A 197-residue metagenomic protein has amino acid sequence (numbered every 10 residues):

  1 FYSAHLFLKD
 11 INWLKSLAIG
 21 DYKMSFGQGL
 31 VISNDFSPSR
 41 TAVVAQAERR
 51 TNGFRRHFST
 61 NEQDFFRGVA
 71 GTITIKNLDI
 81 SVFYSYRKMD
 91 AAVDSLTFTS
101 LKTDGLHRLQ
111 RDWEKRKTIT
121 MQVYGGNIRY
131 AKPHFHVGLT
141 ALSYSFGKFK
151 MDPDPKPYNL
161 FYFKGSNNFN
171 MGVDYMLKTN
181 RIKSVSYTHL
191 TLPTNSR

Functional and structural regions predicted by a protein language model:
Y2, Q63-R67, T120-Y124, A131 (+1 more regions): Residues that define the transmembrane beta-barrel architecture of outer-membrane proteins
Y2-N52, F58-D90: Outer membrane beta-barrel
W13-K15, K76-I80, Y124, P133-V137 (+1 more regions): Outer-envelope beta-barrel architecture signal
L17-I19, I80-V82, I128, V137-A141 (+2 more regions): Membrane-embedded beta-strand positions of outer-membrane beta-barrel proteins
Y22-M24, F83-R87, L142-Y144, K178 (+1 more regions): Outer-membrane beta-barrel pore domains and translocons
L30-F36, A92-S100, F149-P157: Outer-membrane beta-barrel translocator domains and adjoining extracellular loop/strand segments of Gram-negative
F54-H57, Q110-E114, P157-F161: Extracellular loop and loop/strand-boundary signature of outer-membrane beta-barrel proteins
T188-T194: Conserved small/polar residues in nucleotide/adenosyl-binding loops
